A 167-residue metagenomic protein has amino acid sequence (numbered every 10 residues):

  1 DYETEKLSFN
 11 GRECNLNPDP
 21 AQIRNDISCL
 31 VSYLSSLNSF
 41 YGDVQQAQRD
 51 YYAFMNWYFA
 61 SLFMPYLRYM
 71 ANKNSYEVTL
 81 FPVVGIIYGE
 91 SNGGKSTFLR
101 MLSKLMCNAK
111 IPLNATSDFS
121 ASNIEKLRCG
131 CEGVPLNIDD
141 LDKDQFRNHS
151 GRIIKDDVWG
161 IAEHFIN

Functional and structural regions predicted by a protein language model:
D1-Q48, P65: Extended, charged/polar low-complexity intrinsically disordered regions
I27-V31, M55, W159, E163: Hydrophobic core segments within long, regular secondary-structure runs in both alpha- and beta-rich folds
Q46-K73: N-terminal pre-Walker A segment at the start of P-loop NTPase domains
Y66-N167: Conserved NTP-binding/hydrolysis core of motor NTPases
